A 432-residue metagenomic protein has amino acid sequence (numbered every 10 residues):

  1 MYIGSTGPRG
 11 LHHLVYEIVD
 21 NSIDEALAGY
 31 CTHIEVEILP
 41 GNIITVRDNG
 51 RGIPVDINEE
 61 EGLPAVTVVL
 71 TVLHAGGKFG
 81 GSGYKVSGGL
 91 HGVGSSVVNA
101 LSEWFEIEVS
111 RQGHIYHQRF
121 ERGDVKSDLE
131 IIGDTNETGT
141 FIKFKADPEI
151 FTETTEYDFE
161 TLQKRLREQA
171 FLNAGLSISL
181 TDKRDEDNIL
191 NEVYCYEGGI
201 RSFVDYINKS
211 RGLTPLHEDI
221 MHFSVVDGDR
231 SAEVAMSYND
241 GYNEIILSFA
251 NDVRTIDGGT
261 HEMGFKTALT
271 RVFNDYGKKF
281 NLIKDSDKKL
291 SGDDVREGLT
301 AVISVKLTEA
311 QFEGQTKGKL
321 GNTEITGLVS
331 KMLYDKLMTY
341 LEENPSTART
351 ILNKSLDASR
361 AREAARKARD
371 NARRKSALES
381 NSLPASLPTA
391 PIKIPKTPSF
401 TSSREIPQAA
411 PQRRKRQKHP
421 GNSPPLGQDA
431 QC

Functional and structural regions predicted by a protein language model:
M1-Y16, I23, V68: Bergerat-fold GHKL ATPase/HATPase_c domain
S5-P8, D56-E61, H261, G292: Conserved, non-catalytic sequence blocks in retroelement Pol enzymes and Pol-derived host proteins
Y16, D24-A26, C31-I43, R47-N49 (+6 more regions): GHKL-family ATPase ATP-binding module
I53-G76: Short conserved segment of the HATPase_c
